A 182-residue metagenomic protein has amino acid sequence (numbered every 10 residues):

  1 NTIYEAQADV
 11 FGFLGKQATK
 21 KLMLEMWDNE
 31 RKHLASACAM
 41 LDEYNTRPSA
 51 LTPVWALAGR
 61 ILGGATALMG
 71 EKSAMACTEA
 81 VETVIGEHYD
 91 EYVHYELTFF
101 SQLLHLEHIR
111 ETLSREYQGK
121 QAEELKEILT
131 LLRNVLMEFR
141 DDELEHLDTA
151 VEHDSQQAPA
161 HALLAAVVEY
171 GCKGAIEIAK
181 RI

Functional and structural regions predicted by a protein language model:
N1-I182: Non-heme di-metal
